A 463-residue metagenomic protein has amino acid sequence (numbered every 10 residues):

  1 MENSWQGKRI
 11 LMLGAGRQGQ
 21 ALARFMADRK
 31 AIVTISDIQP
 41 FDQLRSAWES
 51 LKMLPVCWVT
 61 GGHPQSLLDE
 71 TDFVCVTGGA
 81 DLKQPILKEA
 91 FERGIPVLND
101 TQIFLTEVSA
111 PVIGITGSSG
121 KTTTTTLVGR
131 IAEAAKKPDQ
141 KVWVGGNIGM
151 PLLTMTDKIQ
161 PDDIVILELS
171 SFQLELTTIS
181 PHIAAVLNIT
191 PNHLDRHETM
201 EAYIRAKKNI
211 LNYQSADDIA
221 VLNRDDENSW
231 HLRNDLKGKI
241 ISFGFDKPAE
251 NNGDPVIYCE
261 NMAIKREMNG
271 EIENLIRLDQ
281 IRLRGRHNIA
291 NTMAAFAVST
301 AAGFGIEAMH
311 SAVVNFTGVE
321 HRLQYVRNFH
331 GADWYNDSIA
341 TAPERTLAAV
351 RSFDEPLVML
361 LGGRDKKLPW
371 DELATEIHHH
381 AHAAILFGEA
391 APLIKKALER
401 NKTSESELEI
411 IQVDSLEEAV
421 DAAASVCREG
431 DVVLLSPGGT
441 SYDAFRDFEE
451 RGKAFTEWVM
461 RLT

Functional and structural regions predicted by a protein language model:
M1-N99, I103, K396, L462: N-terminal leader/targeting and accessory segments in enzymes
E2-R9, A21-R29, L275-H382, K396: Nucleotide phosphate-binding/pyrophosphate-handling subdomain across enzymes that bind or process nucleotide phosphates
M26, V74, V97, I115 (+12 more regions): Residue-level signal for inorganic ion chemistry
A27, S66-D69, G78-R224, N228-K237 (+2 more regions): Phosphate-binding loop of NTP-binding sites
I32-Q39, A220-R224, L360-L361, H380-E389: Short internal beta-strands
T34-D37, G61-G62, L98-Q102, W143-G145 (+5 more regions): Beta-strand->loop->alpha-helix junctions that form or flank phosphate-binding loops in nucleotide-handling enzymes
W48-E49, V56, D371-G430: C-terminal helical cap/extension that packs against the catalytic core of soluble nucleotide-cofactor enzymes
Q65-S66, P161-R196, H231-Q280, V319-R322 (+2 more regions): Extended acidic/charged loop-beta regions that coordinate divalent cations and stabilize anionic phosphate/carboxylate
